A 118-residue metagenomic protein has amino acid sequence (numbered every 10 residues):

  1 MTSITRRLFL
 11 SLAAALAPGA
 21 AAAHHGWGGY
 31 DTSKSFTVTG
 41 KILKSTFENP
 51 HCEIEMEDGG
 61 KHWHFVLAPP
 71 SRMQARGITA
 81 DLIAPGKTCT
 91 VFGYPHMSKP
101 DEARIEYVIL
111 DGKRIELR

Functional and structural regions predicted by a protein language model:
R6-L10: N-terminal export leaders
A22-S35: Short boundary/loop segments of OB/S1/cold-shock single-stranded nucleic-acid-binding domains
G40-I42: Conserved hydrophobic positions within beta-strands
E48-E57: Short aromatic-glycine-enriched beta-strand elements
A75-T90: Short nucleic-acid-contacting surface segments enriched for D/E, G, S/T with interspersed K/R
M97-R118: OB-fold/S1-family single-stranded nucleic acid-binding modules
